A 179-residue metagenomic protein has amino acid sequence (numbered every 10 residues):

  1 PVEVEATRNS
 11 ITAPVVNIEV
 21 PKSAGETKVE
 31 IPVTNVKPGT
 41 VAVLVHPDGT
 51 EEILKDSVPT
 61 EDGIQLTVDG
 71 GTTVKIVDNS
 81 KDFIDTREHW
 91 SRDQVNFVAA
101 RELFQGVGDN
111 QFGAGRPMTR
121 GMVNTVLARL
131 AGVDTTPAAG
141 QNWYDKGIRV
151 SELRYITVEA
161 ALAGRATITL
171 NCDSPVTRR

Functional and structural regions predicted by a protein language model:
P1-T40, H46: Proteolytic processing hotspots in large secreted/extracellular or virion-associated proteins and select intracellular
A6, E52-I53, L153, A160: Intrinsic disorder/low-complexity segments enriched in polar/small residues
A13, G49-D56: Surface-exposed loop/edge segments in extracytoplasmic proteins
V20, I31-V33, P59, V68 (+1 more regions): Hydrophobic residues in beta-strands and at strand termini
A24, V58-G63: Short, solvent-exposed loop/turn segments in extracellular or other extracytoplasmic domains
P38-H46, G63-R179: N-terminal propeptides
D56-S57, V98: Short hydrophobic alpha-helical segments of the AMP-binding
